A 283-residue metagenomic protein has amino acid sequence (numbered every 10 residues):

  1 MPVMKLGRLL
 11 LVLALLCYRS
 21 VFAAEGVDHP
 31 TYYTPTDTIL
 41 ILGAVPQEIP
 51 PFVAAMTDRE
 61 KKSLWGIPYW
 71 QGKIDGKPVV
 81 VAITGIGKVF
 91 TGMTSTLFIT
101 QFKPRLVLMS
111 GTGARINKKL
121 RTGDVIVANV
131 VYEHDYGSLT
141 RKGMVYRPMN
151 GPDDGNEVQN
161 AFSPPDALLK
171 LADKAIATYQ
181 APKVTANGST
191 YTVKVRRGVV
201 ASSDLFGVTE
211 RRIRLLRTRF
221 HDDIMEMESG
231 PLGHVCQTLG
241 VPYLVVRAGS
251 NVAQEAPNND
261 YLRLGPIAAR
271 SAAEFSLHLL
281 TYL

Functional and structural regions predicted by a protein language model:
M1-L10: Bacterial N-terminal signal peptides that target proteins for export
L9-R19: Bacterial N-terminal signal peptides
E25-T96: N-terminal short beta-loop-beta anion/metal-coordinating cradle
K103-L108: Proline-aspartate-enriched helix->loop->beta-strand connector
N117-R219: Mid-sequence, gly/pro-rich, charge-dense loop/helix-turn segments that line enzyme active sites
S203-A248, Q254-N258: A C-terminal functional module that forms or caps the active site or interfaces directly with catalytic machinery
A253-L283: His/Asp/Glu-rich mid-to-C-terminal helical/loop segments that flank catalytic regions of hydrolases
